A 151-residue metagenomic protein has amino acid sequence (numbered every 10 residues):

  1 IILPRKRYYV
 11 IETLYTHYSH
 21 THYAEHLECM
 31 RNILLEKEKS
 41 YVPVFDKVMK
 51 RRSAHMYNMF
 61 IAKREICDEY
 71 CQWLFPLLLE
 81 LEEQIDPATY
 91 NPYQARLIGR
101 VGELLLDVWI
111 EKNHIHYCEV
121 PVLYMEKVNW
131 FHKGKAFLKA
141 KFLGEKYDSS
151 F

Functional and structural regions predicted by a protein language model:
I1-F151: ER/Golgi luminal nucleotide-sugar-dependent glycosyltransferases, focusing on the catalytic module
